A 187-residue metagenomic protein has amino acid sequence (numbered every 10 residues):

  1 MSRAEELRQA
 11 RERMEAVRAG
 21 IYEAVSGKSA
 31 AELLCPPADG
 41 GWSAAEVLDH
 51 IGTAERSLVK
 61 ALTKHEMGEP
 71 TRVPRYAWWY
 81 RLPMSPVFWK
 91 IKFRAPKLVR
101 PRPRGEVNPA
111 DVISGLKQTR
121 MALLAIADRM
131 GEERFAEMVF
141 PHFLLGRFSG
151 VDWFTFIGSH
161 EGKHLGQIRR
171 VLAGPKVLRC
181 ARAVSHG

Functional and structural regions predicted by a protein language model:
M1, L34, P96-R104, F143-L144: A short small-residue
M1-A19: Extreme N-terminal tail/first-helix region
E5-R8, A45, V107-A110, G150-W153: Active-site rim elements
R11, E15, L48, G52 (+3 more regions): Generic structural concept
R13, R81-R134: Acidic/histidine-rich alpha-helical segments that form the ligand environment of transition-metal centers
V17-A24, A54-L58, R94, T119-A122 (+2 more regions): Amphipathic, well-ordered alpha-helical segments in soluble domains
Y22-E23, A31-L34: N-terminal beta1-alpha1-beta2 submodule of the flavodoxin-like/Rossmannoid cofactor-binding fold
C35-F88, A125-G187: Short, contiguous alpha-helical
